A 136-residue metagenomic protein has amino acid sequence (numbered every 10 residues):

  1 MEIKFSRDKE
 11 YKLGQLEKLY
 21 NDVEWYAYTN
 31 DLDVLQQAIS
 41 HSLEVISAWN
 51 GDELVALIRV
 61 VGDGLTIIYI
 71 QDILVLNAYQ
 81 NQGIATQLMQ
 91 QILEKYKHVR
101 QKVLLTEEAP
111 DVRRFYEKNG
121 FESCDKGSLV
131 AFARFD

Functional and structural regions predicted by a protein language model:
M1-T29, G127: Short amphipathic alpha-helix that is part of the acyltransferase structural core
Y11, L65, P110-D111: Short alpha-helical
L35-V45, W49-G51, A56-I73: A conserved beta-strand-loop-helix scaffold within acyl/acetyltransferase catalytic domains
V75, N81-E94: Conserved acetyl-CoA-binding loop-helix of GNAT-fold acetyltransferases
M89, E94-E107: Conserved GNAT acetyl-CoA-binding A-motif
K102, E108-A131: Conserved active-site alpha-helix within GNAT-family acetyltransferase domains
F132-D136: Short beta-strand-to-coil "C-cap" segments at the C-terminal boundary of structured domains/repeats, marking
